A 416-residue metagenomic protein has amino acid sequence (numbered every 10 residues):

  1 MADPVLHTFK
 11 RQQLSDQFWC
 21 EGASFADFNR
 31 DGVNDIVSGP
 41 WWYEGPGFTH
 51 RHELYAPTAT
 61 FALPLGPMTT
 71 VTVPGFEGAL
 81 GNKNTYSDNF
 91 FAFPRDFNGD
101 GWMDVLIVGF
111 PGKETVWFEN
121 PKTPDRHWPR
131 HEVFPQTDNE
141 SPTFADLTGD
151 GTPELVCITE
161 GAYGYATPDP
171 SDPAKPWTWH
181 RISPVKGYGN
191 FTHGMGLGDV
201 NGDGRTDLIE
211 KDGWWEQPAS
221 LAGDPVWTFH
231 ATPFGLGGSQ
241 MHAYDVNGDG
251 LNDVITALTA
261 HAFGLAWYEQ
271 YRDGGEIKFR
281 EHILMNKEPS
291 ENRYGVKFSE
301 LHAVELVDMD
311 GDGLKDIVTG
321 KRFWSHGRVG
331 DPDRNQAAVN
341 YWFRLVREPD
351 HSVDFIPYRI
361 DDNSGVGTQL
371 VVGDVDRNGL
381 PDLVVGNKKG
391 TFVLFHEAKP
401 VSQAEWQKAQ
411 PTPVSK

Functional and structural regions predicted by a protein language model:
M1-K416: Beta-propeller-forming repeat regions
